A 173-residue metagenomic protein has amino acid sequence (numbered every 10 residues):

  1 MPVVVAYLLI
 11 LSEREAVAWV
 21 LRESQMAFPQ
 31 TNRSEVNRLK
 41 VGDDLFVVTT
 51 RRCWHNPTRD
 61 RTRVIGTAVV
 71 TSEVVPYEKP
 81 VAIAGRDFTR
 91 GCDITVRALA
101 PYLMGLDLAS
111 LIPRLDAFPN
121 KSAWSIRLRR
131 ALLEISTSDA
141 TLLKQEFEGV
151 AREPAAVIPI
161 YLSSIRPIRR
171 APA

Functional and structural regions predicted by a protein language model:
M1-V41, F46-T49, W54, L142 (+1 more regions): Compositionally biased, charged N-terminal/linker segments
R52-T62: Short basic/aromatic-enriched segments
D60-I65, V69-T137: Aromatic- and Lys/Arg-enriched surface recognition patch
